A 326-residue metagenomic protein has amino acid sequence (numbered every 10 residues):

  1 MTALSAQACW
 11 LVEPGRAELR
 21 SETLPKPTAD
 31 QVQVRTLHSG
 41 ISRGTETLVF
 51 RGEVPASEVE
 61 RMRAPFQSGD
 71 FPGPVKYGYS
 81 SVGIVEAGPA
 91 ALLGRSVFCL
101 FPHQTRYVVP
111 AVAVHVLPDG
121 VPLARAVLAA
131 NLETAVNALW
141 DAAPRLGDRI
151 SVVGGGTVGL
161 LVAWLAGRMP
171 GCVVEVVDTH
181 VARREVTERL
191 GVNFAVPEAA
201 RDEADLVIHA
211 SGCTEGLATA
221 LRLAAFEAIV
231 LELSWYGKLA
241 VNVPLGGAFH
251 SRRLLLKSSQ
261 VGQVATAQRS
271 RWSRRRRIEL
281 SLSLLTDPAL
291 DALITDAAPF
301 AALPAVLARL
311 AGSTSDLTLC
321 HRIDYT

Functional and structural regions predicted by a protein language model:
A3-L4, L254, E279-D296, P304-T326: C-terminal capping/lid region of NAD(P)-dependent oxidoreductase domains
P25-I41, V49, E53-F101: Glycine-rich beta-strand-centered segment in the early N-terminal region that forms part of a ligand/cofactor-binding
F98-A111: A structural motif shared across PLP-dependent enzymes of the aminotransferase-like
P122-P197: Mid-domain Rossmann-like dinucleotide-binding core that forms the NAD(H)/NADP(H) cofactor-binding site
V181-R183, T214, G237: Helix N-cap at the beta1-alpha1 junction of Rossmann-like dinucleotide-binding domains, i.e., the first residues
N193-E198, A297-A302: Short acidic-hydrophobic, aromatic-tinged amphipathic segments that line or gate anion-handling sites
A200-V207: A short acidic, Gly/Pro-enriched loop at the edge of an enzyme's catalytic core that lines a small-molecule cofactor
A218-S283, Y325-T326: Glycine-rich phosphate-binding loop and adjacent beta-alpha segment of Rossmann(oid) nucleotide-cofactor-binding
